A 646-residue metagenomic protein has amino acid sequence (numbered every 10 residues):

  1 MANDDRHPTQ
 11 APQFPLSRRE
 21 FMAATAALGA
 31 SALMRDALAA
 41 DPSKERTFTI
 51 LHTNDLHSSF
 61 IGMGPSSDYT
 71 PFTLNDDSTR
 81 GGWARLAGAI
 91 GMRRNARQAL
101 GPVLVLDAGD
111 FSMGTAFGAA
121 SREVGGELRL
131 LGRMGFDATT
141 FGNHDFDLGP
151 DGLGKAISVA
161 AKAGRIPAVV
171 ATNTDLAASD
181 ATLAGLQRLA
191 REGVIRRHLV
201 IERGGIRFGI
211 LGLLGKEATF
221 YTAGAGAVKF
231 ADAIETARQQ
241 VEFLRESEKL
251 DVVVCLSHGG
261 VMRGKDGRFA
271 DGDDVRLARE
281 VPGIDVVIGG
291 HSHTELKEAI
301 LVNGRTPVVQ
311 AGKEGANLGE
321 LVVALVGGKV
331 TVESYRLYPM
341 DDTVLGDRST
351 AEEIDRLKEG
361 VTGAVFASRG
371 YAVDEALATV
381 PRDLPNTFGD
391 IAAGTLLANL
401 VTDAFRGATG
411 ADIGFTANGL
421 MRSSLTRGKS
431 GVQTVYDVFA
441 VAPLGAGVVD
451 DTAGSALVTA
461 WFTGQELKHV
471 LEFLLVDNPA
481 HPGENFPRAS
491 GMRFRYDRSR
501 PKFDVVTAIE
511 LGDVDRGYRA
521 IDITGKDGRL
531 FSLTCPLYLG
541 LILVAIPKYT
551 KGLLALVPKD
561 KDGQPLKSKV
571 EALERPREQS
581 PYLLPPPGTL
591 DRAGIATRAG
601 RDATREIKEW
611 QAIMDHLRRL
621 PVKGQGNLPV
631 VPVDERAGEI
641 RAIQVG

Functional and structural regions predicted by a protein language model:
A2-D4, F14-L16, E20-T343, A392 (+2 more regions): Acidic, metal/ion-coordinating pockets
A2-H7, L537: Active-site microenvironment of metallo-dependent hydrolases
K44-A89, R133, Y221-D232, Q239 (+2 more regions): Catalytic centers of hydrolytic enzymes
